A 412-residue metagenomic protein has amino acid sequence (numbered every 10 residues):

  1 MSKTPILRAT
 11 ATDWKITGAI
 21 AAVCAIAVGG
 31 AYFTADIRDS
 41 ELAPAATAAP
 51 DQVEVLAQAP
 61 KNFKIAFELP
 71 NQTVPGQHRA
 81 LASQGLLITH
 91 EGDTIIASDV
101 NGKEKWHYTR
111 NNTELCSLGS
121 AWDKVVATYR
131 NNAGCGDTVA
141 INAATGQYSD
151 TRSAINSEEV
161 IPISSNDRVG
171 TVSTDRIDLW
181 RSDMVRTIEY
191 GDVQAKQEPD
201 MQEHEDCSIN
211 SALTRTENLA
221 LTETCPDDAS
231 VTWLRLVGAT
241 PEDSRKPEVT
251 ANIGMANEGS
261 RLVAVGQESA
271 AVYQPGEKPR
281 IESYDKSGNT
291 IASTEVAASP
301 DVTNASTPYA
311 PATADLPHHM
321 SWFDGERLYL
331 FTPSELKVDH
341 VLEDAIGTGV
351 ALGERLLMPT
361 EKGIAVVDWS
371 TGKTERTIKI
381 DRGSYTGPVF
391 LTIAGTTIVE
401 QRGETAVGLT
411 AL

Functional and structural regions predicted by a protein language model:
M1-W14, A22-G30: Terminal targeting segments of Actinobacterial cell-envelope proteins
R8, T12-I16, Y32-G85, D93-T94 (+7 more regions): Aromatic (tryptophan-biased) beta-strands that constitute blades/sheets of beta-rich domains
Y32, D93-I96, Y129, A133-A140 (+6 more regions): Structural motif
A66-Q84, R110-K124, S153-D167, Q197-L213 (+4 more regions): Repeated scaffold domains used in trafficking and secretory/extracellular systems, primarily beta-propellers
D99-K103, N142-G146, R181-M184, G238-E242 (+4 more regions): Short loop/turn segments that connect beta-strands within beta-propeller blades
N101-T232: Long, acidic/polar, low-complexity amphipathic helices and coiled-coil-like
E189-T332: Acidic, serine/threonine- and glycine-rich low-complexity intrinsically disordered segments that serve as flexible
N304-S370, L412: Loop/turn-rich, solvent-exposed surfaces of beta-rich toroidal or solenoidal domains
